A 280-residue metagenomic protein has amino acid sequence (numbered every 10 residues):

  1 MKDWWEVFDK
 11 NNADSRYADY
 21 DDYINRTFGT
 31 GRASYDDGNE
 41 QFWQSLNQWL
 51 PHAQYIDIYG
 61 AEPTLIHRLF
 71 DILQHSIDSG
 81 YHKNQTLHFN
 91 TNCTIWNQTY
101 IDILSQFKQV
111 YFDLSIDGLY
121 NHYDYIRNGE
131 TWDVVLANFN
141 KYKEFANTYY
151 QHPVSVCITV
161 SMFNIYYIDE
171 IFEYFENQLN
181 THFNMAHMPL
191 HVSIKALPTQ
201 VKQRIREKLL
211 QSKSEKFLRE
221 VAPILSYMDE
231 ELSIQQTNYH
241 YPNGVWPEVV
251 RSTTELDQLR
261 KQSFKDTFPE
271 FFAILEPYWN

Functional and structural regions predicted by a protein language model:
M1-N39, L50-I66, S79-Q98, S105-A137 (+2 more regions): Core AdoMet radical
D14-Y20, N25, R32, N39 (+10 more regions): Generic intrinsically disordered, low-complexity segments enriched for polar/acidic and small residues
F42-W43, L69-I77, V135-E144: Short, well-ordered amphipathic alpha-helices
S45-N47: An active-site-proximal structural segment forming one wall of the substrate-binding cleft that immediately precedes
R68-Q74, Q98-L104, Y167-D169: Distinct, well-ordered alpha-helical segments
Q109-D113, D133-W279: Conserved C-terminal portion of the radical SAM core fold that forms the substrate/S-adenosylmethionine-binding
